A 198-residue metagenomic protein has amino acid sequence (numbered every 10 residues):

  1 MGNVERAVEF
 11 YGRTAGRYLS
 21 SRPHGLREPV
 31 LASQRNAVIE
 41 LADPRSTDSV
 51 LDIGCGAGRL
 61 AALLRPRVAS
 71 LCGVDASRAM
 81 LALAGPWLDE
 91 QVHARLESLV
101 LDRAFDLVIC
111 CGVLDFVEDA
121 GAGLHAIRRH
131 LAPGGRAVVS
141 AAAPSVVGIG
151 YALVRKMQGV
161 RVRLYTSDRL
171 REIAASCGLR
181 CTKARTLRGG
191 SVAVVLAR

Functional and structural regions predicted by a protein language model:
M1-D43, R188: Conserved class I S-adenosyl-L-methionine
T47-G54: Conserved class I S-adenosyl-L-methionine
A57-S98: Class I SAM-dependent methyltransferase SAM/SAH-binding core
I109: A conserved beta-strand element that flanks and buttresses the S-adenosyl-L-methionine
G112-V113: Short catalytic micro-motifs in class I SAM-dependent methyltransferases
G121-P133: A short glycine-rich, Lys/Arg-flanked "PGG" loop and its adjoining helix->strand segment in the class I
V138-R161: Conserved class I S-adenosyl-L-methionine
V162-C177: Short alpha-helix
